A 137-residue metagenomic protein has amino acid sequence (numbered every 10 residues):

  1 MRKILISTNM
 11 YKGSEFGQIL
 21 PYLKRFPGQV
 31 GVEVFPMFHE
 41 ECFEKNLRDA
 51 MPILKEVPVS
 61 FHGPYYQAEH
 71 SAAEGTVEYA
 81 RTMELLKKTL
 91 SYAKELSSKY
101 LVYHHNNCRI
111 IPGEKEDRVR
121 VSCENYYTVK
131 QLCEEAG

Functional and structural regions predicted by a protein language model:
M1-L90, K94: N-terminal pre-domain/capping segments
A72-G137: Active-site acidic/histidine proton-transfer and metal-coordination neighborhood in alpha/beta enzyme cores
